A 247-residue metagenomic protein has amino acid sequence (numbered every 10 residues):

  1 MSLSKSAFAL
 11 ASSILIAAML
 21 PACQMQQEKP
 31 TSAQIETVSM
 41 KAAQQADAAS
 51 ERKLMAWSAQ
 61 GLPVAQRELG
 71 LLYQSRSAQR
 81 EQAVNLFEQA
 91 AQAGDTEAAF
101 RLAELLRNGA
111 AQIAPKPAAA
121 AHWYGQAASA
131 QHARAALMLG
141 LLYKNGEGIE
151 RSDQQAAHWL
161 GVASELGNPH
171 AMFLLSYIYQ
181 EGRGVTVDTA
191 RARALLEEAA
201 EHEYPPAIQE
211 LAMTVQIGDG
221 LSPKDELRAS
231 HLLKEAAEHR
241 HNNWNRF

Functional and structural regions predicted by a protein language model:
L20-A22: C-terminal motif of bacterial Sec signal peptides marking the signal peptidase cleavage site
Q24-Q26: Bacterial signal peptide processing site
T31-S39, E51, M55, P63-E68 (+9 more regions): Alpha-helical tetratricopeptide repeat
A43-R52, S77-L86, I113-W123, E150-W159 (+2 more regions): Structural signature of tandem alpha-helical TPR/SEL1-like repeats, specifically the intra-repeat loop/turn
A46, A59-L62, R76, A93-D95 (+10 more regions): Short helix-capping/linker turns of helical repeat alpha-solenoids
R67-E68, F100-R101, P117, R134-L141 (+5 more regions): Alpha-solenoid helical repeat scaffolds
E68-R76, R101-G109, M138-N145, M172-E181 (+2 more regions): Hydrophobic face of amphipathic alpha-helices that form TPR/SEL1-like repeat modules and related alpha-solenoid
E210-F247: Terminal, low-structured helical/coil segments at or just beyond the last alpha-helical repeat
